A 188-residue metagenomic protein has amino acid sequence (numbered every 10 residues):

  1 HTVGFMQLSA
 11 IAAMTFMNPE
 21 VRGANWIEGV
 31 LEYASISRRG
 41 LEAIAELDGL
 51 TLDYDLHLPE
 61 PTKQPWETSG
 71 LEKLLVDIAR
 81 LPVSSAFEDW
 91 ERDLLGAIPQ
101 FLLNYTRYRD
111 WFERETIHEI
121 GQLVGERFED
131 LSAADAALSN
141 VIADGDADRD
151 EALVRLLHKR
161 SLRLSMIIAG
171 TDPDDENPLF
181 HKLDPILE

Functional and structural regions predicted by a protein language model:
H1-N18, D174-I186: Ordered, small/hydrophobic-rich secondary-structure cores
G4-W66: ATP/Mg2+ or Mg2+-diphosphate-binding catalytic cores that bind nucleotide phosphates or diphosphates via glycine-rich
T68-A97, L102-E188: C-terminal amphipathic alpha-helical interaction region
